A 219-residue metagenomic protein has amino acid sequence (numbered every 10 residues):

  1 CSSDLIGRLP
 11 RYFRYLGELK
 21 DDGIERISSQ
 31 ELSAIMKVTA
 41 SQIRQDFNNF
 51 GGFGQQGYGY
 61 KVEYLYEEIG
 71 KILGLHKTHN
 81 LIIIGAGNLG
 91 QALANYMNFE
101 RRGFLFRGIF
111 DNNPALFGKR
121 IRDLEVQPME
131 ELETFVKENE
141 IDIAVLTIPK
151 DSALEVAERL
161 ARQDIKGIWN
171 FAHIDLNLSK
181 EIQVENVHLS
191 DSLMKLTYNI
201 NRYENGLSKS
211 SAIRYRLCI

Functional and structural regions predicted by a protein language model:
G17-K20, L124-S208: Phosphate-bearing ligand-interacting subdomains that bind or position ATP/ADP/UDP/GDP/NAD(P) or nucleotide-linked
R26, Q30, I35-T78: HTH-adjacent hinge/linker in prokaryotic transcriptional regulators
A86: Glycine-rich Rossmann-fold phosphate-binding loop(s) that bind the pyrophosphate of adenine dinucleotide cofactors
L89: Hydrophobic/small residue at the entry helix of a nucleotide-binding pocket
E100-R122: NAD(P)-binding Rossmann-fold cofactor-contacting core
